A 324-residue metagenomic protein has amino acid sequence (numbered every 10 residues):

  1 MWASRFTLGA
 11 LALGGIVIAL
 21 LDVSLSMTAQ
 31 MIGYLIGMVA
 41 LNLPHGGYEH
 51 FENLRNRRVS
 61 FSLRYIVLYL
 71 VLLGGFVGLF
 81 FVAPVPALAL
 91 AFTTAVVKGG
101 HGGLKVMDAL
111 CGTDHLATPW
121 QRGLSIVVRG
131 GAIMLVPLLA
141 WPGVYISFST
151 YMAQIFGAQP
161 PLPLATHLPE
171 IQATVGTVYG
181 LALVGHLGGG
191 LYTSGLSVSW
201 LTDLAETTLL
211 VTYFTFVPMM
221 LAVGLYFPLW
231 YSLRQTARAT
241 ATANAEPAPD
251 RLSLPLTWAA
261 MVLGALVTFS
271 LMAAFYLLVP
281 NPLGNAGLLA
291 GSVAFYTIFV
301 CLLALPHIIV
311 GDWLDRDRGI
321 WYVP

Functional and structural regions predicted by a protein language model:
M1-L43, T297-D317: N-terminal signal-anchor module of multipass membrane proteins
A12-I18, V67-V77, L204-Y213: Hydrophobic, membrane-inserted alpha-helices
D22-M31, G78-L88, F214-V223: Transmembrane helix interruption/hinge and helix-loop junction motifs
M31-N42, A87-V97, A222-R234: Hydrophobic core segments of alpha-helical transmembrane domains in multi-pass membrane proteins
H45-R55, K98-C111, V184-L196, A239 (+1 more regions): C-terminal ends of transmembrane helices
R58-V59, L63, G74-L139, T150-A153 (+1 more regions): Membrane-interface helix-loop-helix junctions at boundaries between adjacent transmembrane segments
K105-D108, L229-P247: Predominantly late transmembrane helices and immediately cytosolic-facing juxtamembrane segments
G130-F227, Y231-R234: Generic multipass alpha-helical transmembrane bundles of integral membrane proteins
